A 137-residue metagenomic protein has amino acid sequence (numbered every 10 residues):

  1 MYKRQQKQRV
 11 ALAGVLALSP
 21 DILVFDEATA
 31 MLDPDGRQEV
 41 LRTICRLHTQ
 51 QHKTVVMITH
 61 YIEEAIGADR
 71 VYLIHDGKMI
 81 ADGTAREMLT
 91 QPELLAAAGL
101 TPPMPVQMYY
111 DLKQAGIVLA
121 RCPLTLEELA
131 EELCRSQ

Functional and structural regions predicted by a protein language model:
L12: Hydrophobic anchor residue at the start of the ABC signature
S19: Conserved catalytic motifs of ABC-family nucleotide-binding domains
L23-D26: Catalytic Walker B motif of ABC-type/P-loop ATPase nucleotide-binding domains
P34-G36: Helix N-cap at the start of a conserved alpha-helix in ABC-type nucleotide-binding domains
D82-G83: ABC ATPase "signature
L95-Q137: ABC ATPase nucleotide-binding domains
